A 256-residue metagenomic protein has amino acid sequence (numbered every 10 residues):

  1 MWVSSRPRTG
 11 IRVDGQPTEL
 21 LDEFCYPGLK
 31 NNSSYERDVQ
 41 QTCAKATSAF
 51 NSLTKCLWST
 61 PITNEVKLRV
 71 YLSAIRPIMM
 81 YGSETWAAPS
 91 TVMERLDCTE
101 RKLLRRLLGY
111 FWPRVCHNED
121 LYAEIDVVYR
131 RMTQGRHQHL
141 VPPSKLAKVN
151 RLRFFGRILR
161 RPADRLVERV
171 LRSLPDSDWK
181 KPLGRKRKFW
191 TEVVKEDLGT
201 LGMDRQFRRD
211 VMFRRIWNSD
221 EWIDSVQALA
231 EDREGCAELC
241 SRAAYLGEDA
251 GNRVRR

Functional and structural regions predicted by a protein language model:
M1-R256: Short linear motifs embedded in intrinsically disordered, charge-biased segments
